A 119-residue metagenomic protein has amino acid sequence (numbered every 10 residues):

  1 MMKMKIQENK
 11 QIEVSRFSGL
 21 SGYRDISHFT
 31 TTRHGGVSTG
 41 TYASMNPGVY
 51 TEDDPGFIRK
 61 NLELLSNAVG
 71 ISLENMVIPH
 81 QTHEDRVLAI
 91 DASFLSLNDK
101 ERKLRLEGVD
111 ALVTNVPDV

Functional and structural regions predicted by a protein language model:
M1-V119: Active-site microenvironment for binding and transforming phosphate-containing groups
